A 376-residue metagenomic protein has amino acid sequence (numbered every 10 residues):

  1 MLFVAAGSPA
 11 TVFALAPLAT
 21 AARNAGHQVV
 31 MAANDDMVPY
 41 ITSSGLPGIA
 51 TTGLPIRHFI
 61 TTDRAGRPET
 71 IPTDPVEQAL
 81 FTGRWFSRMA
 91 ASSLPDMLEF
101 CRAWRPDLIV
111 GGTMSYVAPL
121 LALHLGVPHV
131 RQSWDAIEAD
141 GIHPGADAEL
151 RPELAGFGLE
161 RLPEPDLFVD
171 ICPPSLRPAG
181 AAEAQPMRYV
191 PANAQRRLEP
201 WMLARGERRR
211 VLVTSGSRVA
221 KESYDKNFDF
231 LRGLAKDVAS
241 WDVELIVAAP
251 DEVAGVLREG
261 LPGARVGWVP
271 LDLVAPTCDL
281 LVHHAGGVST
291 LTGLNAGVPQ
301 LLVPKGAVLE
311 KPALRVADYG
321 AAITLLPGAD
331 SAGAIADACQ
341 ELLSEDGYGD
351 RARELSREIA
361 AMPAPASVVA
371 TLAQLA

Functional and structural regions predicted by a protein language model:
M1-P47: N-terminal subdomain of nucleotide-sugar transferases
V30-Q78: Conserved nucleotide-sugar phosphate-binding/catalytic loop shared by glycosyltransferases and other
F59, G83-R161: Conserved nucleotide-sugar donor-interacting segment of glycosyltransferase catalytic cores, predominantly GT-B
V190-L280: Donor-nucleotide binding loops and adjacent catalytic segments primarily of GT-B fold Leloir glycosyltransferases
V266-R315: A donor-sugar binding/catalytic signature common to diverse glycosyltransferases and related nucleotide-sugar
L325, D330-G347: C-terminal "capping" alpha-helix adjacent to the active site of nucleotide-linked donor transferases in cell-envelope
G347-A361: A short, well-ordered alpha-helix in the C-terminal region of glycosyltransferases
M362-A376: C-terminal alpha-helical cap of glycosyltransferases
